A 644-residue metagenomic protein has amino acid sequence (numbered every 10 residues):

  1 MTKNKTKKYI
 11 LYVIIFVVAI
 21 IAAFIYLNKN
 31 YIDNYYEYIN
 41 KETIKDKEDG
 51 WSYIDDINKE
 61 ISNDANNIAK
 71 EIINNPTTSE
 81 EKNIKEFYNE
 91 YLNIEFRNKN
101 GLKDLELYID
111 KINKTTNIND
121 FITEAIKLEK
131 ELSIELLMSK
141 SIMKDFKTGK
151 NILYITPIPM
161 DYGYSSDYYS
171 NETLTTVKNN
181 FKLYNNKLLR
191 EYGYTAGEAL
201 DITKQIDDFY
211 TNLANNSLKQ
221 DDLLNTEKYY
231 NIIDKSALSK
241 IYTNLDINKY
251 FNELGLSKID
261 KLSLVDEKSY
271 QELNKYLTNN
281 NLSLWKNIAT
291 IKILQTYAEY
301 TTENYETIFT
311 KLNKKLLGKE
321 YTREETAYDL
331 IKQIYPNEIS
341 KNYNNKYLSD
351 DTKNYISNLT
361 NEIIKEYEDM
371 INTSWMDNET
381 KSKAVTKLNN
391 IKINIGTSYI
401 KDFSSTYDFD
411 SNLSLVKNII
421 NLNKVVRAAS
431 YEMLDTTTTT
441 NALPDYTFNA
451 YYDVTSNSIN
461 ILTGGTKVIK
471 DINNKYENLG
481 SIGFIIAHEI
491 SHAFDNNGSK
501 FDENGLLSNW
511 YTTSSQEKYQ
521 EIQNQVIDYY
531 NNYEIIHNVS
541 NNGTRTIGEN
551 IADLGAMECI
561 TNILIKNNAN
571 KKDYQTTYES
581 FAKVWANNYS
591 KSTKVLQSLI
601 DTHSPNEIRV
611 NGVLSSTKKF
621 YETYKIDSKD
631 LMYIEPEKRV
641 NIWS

Functional and structural regions predicted by a protein language model:
T2-F16: N-terminal Sec-pathway targeting helices
I21-N34: Membrane-interface motif at the C-terminal end of an N-terminal transmembrane signal
Y36, E42-D46: Primarily extracytoplasmic ectodomains and periplasmic/lumenal surface modules that are beta-strand-rich
Y38-I39, T156-I158, L462-G464: Active-site-proximal beta-strand/loop segments in catalytic clefts of secreted hydrolases
K45-G50, I57, Y164-S166, S217 (+3 more regions): Short, solvent-exposed loop/turn and secondary-structure capping segments
E48-E71, A196-A214, N478-I485, D573 (+1 more regions): Short secondary-structure subsegments characteristic of cysteine-rich extracellular domains
D64, I68-I363: Noncatalytic, helix-rich "gating/capping" subdomain that lines the substrate-entry/channel surface of large enzyme
I206, K341-S644: Intrinsically disordered, low-complexity linker/terminal regions across diverse proteins
